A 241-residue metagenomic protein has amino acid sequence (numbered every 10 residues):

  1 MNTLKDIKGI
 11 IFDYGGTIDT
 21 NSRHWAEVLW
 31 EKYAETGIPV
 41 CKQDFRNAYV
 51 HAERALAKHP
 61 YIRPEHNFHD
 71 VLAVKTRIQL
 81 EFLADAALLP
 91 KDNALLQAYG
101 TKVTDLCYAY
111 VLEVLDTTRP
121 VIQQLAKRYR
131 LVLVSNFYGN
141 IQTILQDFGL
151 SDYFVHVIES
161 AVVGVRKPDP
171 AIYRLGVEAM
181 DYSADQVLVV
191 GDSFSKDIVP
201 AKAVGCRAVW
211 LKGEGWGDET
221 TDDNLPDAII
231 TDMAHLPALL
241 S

Functional and structural regions predicted by a protein language model:
M1-I10, Q43, A86-N93, R119 (+2 more regions): Asp-based, Mg2+/Mn2+-dependent phosphohydrolase catalytic module
T3-R119: N-terminal helical cap/lid subdomain that shapes the substrate entry/recognition surface in HAD-like hydrolases
